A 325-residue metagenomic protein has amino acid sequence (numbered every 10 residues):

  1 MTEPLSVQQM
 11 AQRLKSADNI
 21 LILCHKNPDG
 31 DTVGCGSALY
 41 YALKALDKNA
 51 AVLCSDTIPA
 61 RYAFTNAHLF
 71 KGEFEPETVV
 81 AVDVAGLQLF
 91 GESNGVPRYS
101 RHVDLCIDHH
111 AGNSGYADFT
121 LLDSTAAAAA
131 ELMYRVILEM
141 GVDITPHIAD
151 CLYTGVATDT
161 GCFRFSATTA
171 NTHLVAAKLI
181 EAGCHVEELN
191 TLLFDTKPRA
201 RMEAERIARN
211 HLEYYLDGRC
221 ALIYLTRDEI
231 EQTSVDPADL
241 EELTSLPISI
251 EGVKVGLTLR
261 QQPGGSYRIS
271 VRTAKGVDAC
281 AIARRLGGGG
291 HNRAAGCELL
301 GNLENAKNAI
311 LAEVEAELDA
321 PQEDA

Functional and structural regions predicted by a protein language model:
T2, S6-Q9, A85, V136-E139: Short, motif-level signal for alpha-helix interfacial/capping segments enriched in acidic residues and aromatics/proline
T2-R61, G72-T78, T158-R285, G290-A325: Hydrophobic helix-and-loop "lid/oligomerization" segment in the mid-to-C-terminal part of catalytic domains
A11, H68-F70, S93-V96, T120-D123 (+3 more regions): A generic local secondary-structure boundary/capping motif
L39-Y40, V96-Y99, L122-D123, L174: Glycine-rich, phosphate-binding/catalytic loops in enzymes
C54, A81, C106, L121-D123 (+1 more regions): Structural signal for conserved beta-strand scaffold positions within catalytic alpha/beta enzyme cores
A63-F119: Active-site cofactor/cluster-binding pocket
H110-V175: Short alpha-helices
